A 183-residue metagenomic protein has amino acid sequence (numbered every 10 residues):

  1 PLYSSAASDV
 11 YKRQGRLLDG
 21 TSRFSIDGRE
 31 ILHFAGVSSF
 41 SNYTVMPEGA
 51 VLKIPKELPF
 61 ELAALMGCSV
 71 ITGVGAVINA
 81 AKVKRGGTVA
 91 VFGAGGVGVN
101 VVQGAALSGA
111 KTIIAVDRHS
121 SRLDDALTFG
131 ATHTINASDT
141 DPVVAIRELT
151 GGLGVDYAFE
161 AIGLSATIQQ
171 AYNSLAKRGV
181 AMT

Functional and structural regions predicted by a protein language model:
P1-A7, Y11: Single conserved hydrophobic/aromatic residue that forms the stacking wall/gate of nucleotide- or nucleobase-binding
A7, G86, A131, G154-V155: Local beta-strand N-terminus motif with an aromatic residue
G49-A50, P55-T140, V144, R178: Mid-domain Rossmann-like dinucleotide-binding core that forms the NAD(H)/NADP(H) cofactor-binding site
V83, T150, I162, L175-A176: A generic alpha-to-beta junction signature in SAM-dependent methyltransferases
A110, L164-T183: Glycine-rich phosphate-binding loop and adjacent beta-alpha segment of Rossmann(oid) nucleotide-cofactor-binding
P142-G152: Conserved amphipathic alpha-helix within the SDR
F159: N-terminal Rossmann-like NAD(P) cofactor-binding module of classical short-chain dehydrogenase/reductase
